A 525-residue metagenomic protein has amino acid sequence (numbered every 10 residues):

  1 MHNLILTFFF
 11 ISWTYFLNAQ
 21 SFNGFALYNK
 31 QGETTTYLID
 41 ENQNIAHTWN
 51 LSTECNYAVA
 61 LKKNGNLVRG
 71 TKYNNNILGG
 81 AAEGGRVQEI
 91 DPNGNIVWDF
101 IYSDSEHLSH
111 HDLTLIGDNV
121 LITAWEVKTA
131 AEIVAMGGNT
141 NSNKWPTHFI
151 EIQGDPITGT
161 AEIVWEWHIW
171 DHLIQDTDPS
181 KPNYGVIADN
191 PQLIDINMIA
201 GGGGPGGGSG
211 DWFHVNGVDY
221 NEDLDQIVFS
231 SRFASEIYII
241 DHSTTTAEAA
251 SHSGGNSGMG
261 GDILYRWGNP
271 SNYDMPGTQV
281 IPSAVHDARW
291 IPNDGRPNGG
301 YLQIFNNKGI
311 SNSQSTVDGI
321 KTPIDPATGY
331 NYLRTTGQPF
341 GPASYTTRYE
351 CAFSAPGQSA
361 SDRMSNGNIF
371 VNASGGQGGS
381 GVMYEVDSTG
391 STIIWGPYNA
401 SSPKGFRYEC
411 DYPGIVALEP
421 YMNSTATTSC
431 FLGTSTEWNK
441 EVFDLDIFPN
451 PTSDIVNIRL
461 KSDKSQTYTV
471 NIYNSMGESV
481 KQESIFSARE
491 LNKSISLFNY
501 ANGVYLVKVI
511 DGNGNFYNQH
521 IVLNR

Functional and structural regions predicted by a protein language model:
M1-S21, S435-T436, L523-R525: Bacterial Sec-dependent N-terminal signal peptides
L6, N75, D225, N439-D444: Short hydrophobic "helix-edge" motifs at membrane interfaces and signal-peptide entry regions
Y15-G24, V218, N298, P451-T452 (+1 more regions): Short, surface-exposed loop and linker segments with low hydrophobicity and enrichment for Pro/Ser/Thr
Q20-G433: Histidine-/acidic-rich catalytic cores in large beta-rich domains
D40-E41, N439-F448, T452-R525: C-terminal outer-membrane/trafficking sorting elements
W267, T436, Y468: Short clusters of hydrophobic/aromatic residues that line enzyme substrate/ligand-binding pockets
